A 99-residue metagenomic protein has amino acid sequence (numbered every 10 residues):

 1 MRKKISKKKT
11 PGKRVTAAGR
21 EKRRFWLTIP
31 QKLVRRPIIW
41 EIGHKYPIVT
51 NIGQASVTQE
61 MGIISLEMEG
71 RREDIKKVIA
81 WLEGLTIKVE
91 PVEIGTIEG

Functional and structural regions predicted by a protein language model:
R2-G62, E67-G99: Long, contiguous binding/interaction regions
